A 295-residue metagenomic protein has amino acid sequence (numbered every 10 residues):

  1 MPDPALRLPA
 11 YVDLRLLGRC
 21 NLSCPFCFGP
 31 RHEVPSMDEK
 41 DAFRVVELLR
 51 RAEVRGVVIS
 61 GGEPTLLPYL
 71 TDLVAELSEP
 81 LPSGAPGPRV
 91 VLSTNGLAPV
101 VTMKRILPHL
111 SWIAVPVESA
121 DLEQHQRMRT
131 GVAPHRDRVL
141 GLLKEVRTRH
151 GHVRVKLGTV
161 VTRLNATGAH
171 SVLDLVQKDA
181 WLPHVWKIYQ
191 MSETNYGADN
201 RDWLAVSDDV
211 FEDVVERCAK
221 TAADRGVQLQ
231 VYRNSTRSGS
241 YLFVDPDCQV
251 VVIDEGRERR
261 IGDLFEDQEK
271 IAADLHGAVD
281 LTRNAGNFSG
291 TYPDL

Functional and structural regions predicted by a protein language model:
M1-L92, V100-T102: Conserved alpha-helical substructure of the radical SAM core
Y11-D13, G56-V58, R89-V91, W112-A114 (+2 more regions): Structural preference for beta-strand elements that scaffold enzyme active sites
S23, E53, P86, H109 (+2 more regions): Short loop/turn motifs at secondary-structure junctions
L49, L77, R105-I106, V146 (+1 more regions): Generic structural signal for hydrophobic
G62-P64, N95-L97, E118-A120, V160-T162 (+1 more regions): Active-site beta-loop-alpha junctions enriched in small/polar residues
T71-V74, V100-L107, A166-V176: Distinct, well-ordered alpha-helical segments
T102-D121, P183-E193: Non-cysteine beta-strand/loop elements that form the S-adenosyl-L-methionine
E123-L140, K144, R149-D294: Radical SAM enzyme [4Fe-4S]-AdoMet core and its adjacent flexible, acidic and glycine-rich loops/tails across
